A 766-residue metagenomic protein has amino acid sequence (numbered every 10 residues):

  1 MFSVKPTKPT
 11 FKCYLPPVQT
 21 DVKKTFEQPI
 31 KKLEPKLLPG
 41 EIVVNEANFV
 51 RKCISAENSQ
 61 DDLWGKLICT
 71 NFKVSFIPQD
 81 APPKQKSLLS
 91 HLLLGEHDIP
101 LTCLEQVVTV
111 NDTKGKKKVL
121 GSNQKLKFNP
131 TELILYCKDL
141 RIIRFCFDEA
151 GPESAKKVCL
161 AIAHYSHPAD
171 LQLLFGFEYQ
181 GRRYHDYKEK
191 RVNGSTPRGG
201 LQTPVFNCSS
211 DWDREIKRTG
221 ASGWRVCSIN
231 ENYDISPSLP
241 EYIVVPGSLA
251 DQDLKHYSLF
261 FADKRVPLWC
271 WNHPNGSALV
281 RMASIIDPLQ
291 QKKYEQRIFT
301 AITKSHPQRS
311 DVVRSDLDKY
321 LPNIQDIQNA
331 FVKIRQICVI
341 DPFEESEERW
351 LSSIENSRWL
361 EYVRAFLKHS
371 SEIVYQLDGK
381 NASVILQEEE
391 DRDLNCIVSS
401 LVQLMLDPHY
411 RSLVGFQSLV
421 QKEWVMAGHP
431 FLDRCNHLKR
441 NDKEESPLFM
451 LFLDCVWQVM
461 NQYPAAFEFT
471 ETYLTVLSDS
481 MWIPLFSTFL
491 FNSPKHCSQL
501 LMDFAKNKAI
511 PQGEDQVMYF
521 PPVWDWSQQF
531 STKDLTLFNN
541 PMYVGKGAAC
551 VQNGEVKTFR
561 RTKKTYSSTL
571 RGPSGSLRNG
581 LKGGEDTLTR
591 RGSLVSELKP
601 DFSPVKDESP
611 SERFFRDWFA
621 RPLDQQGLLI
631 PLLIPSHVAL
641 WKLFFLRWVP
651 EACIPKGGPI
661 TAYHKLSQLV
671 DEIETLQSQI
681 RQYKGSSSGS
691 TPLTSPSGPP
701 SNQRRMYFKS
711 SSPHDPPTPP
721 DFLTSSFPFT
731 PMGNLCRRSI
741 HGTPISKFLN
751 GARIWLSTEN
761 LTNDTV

Functional and structural regions predicted by a protein language model:
M1-I235, L239-P246, D253, P713 (+1 more regions): Eukaryote-specific recognition of extended, low-complexity intrinsically disordered regions enriched in acidic residues
K32, C103, E153-K157, R297 (+9 more regions): Acidic, Ser/Thr-rich intrinsically disordered and amphipathic helical segments
F76, A81, Q85, N111-K118 (+9 more regions): Short, flexible/disordered secondary-structure transition segments
I77-P83, L88-G95, P100-L101, V110-I142 (+3 more regions): Cysteine-based protein phosphatase catalytic domain of the PTP/DSP
K84-K86, V119-K127, A150-P152, L174-R182 (+6 more regions): Short amphipathic alpha-helical segments embedded in low-complexity Lys/Glu-rich regions
V280, L377, N381-L404, V456: A phosphate-binding catalytic loop at a beta-strand-loop-alpha-helix junction that coordinates phosphoryl groups
I397-K439, L448: Catalytic or ion-translocation cores adjacent to nucleophile or general acid/base/metal-coordination motifs in diverse
S418, D433-V766: Long, compositionally biased intrinsically disordered terminal regions
